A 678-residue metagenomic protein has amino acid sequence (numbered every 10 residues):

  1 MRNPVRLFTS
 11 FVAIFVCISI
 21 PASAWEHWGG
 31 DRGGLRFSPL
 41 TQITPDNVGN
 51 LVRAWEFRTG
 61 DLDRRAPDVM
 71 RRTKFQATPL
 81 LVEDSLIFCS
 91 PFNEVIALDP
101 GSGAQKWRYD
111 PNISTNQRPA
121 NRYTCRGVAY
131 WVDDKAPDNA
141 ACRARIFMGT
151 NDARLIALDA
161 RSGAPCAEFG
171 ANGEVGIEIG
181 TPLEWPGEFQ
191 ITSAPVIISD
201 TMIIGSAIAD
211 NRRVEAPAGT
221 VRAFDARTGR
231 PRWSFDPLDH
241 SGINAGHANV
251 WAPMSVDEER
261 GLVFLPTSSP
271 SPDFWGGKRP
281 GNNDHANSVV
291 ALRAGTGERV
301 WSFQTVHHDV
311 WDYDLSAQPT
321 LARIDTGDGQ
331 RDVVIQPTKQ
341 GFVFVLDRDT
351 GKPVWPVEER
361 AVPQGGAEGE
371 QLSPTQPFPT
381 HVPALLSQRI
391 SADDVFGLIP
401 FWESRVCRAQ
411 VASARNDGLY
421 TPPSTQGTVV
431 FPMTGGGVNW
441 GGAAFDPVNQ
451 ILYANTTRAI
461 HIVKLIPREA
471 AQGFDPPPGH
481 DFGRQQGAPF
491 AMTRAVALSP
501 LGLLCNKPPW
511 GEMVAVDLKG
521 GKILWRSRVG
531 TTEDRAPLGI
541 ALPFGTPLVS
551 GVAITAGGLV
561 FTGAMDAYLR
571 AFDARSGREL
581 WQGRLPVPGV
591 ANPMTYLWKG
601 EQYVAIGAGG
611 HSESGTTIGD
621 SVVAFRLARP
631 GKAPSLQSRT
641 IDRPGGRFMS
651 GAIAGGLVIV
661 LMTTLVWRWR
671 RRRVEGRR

Functional and structural regions predicted by a protein language model:
T9-S19: Bacterial N-terminal signal peptides
A22-R64, L81, V514: Mature N-terminal segment immediately following signal peptide/propeptide cleavage in secreted/periplasmic
W25-G29, R71-F92, A120-R154, G187-R213 (+11 more regions): Repeat-blade elements of multi-bladed beta-propeller folds
N47-L62, V95-P119, V132-N139, L155-P186 (+12 more regions): Extracytoplasmic/lumenal domain signature
Q376, T380-H461, E469-A470, E512-A515: Long, low-complexity segments enriched in small/aliphatic residues
T640-G655: Juxtamembrane/start-of-transmembrane alpha-helix segments at the extracytoplasmic/lumenal side of membrane anchors
L657-R671: Alpha-helical transmembrane segments
R673-R678: Cytoplasmic C-terminal tails of single-pass
